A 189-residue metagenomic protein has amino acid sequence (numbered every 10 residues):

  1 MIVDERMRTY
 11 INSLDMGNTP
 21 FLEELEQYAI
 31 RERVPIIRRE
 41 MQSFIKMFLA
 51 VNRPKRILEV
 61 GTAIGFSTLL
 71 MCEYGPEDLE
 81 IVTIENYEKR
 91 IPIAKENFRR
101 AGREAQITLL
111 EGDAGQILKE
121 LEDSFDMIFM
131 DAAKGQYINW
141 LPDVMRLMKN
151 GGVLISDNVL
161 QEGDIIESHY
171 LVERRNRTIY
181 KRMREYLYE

Functional and structural regions predicted by a protein language model:
M1-M127, A132-I155, V159-E189: A short alpha-helical cap/connector motif
